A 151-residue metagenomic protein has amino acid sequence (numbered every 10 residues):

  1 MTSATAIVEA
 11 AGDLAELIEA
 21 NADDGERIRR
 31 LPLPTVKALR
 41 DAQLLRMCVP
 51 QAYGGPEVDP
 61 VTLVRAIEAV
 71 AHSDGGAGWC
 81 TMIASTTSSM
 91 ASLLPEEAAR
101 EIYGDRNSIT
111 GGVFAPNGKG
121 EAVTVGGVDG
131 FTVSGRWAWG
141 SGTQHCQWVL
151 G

Functional and structural regions predicted by a protein language model:
M1, L14-N21: Generic N-terminal amphipathic, Lys/Arg-enriched alpha-helix
M1-E9: Basic/polar N-terminal segments that are highly enriched at the extreme N-terminus, encompassing both cleavable
I7, I28, D59: Charged, low-complexity surface patches
G12-E16, L44-R46: A short alpha-helix capping/helix-coil boundary motif
D24-E26, P56: A generic secondary-structure micro-motif detector that highlights 1-2 residue hydrophobic/ambivalent hotspots embedded
E26-P34: N-terminal ordered "arm"
L33-D41, R46-Q147: Glycine-rich flavin
V149-G151: Short, intrinsically disordered, charge-balanced linker/junction segments flanking boundaries in proteins
